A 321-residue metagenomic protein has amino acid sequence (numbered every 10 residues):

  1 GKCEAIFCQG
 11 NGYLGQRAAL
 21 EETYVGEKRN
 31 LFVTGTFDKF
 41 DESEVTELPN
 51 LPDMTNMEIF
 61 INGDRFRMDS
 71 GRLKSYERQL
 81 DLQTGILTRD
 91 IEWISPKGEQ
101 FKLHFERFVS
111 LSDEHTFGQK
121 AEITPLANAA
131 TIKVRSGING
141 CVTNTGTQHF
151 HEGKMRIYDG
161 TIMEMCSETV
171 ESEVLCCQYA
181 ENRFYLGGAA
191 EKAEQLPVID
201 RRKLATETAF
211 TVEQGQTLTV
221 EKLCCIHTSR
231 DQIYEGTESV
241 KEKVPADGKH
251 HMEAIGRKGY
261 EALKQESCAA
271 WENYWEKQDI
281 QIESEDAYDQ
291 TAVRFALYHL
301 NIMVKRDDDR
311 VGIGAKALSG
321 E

Functional and structural regions predicted by a protein language model:
G1-E321: Acidic/polar, glycine-enriched structural segments that form the non-catalytic walls/loops of the carbohydrate-binding
